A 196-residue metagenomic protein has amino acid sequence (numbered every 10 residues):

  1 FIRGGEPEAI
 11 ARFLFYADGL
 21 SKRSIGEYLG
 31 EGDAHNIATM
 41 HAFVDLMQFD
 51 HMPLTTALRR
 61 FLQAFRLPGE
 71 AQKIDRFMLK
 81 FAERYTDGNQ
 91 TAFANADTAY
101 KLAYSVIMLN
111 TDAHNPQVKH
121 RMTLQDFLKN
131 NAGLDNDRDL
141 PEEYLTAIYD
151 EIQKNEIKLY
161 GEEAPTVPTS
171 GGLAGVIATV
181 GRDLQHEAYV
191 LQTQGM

Functional and structural regions predicted by a protein language model:
F1-R84, T91, Y100, T111-I177: Catalytic and GAP-homology cores of small GTPase regulators
R59, Q90, A103-S105, Q185-Y189: Beta-strand-rich binding-surface signature of beta-sandwich/beta-barrel folds used to engage anionic ligands
N89-N95: A short glycine/serine-rich beta->alpha loop
T98-N110, M196: Conserved, well-structured core segments
A178-M196: Polybasic phosphoinositide-binding surfaces of eukaryotic membrane-targeting domains
